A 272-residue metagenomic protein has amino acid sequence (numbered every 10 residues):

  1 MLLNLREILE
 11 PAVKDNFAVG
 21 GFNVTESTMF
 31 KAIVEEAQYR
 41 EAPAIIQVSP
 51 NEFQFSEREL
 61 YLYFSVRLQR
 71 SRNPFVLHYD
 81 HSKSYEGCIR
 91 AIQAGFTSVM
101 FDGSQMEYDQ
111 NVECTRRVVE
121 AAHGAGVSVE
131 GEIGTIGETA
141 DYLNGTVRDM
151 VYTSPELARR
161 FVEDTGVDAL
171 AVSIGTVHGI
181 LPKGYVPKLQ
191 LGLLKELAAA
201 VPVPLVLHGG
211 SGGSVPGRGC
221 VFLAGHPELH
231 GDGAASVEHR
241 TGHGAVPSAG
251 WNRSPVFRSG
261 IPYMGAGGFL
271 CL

Functional and structural regions predicted by a protein language model:
M1-G21: N-terminal amphipathic alpha-helix/helix-capping segment at the start of soluble metabolic enzymes
L5-P11, T25-Q47, N51, L60-R72 (+2 more regions): Alpha/beta enzyme core
G21-V24, L77-S82, Q105, V203-G217: Histidine-centered catalytic micro-motifs
T97-D109, I174-G179, R218, A224-P247: Glycine-rich phosphate-binding active-site loops on the catalytic face of alpha/beta enzymes
N111, T115-V119, H239-V256: C-terminal helical cap(s) of enzyme catalytic domains, especially alpha/beta-barrels
E196-D232: Hydrophobic alpha-helical bundle architecture
V256-C271: Positively charged N-terminal leader segments that act as targeting/secretion signals
